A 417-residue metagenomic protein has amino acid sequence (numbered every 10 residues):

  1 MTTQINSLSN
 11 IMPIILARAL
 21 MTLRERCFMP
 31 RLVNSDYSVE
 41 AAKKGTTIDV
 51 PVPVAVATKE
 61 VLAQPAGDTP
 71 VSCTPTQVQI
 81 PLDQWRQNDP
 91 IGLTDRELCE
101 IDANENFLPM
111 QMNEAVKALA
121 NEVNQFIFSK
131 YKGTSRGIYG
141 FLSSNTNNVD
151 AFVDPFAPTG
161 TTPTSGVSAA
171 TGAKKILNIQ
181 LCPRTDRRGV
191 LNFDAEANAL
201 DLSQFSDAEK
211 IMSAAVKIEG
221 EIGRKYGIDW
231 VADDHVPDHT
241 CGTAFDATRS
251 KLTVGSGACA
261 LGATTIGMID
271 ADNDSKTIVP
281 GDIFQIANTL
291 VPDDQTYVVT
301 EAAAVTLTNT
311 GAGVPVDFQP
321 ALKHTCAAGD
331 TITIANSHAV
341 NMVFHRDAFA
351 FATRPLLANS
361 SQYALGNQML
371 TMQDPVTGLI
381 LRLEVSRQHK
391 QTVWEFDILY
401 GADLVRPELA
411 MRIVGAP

Functional and structural regions predicted by a protein language model:
M1-L82, A410: N-terminal "assembly arms/tails" that initiate or stabilize quaternary assembly in self-assembling proteins
R31-K44, V50-K59, G160-Q204: Short, low-complexity, charged/polar segments at coil/turn and helix-coil boundaries
V50, V78-N145, N178-A197, I218-D233 (+1 more regions): Long, contiguous amphipathic alpha-helices that act as assembly "spine/axial" helices in icosahedral shell and virion
D102-M110, E114-I179, A195-E196, L200 (+3 more regions): Alpha-helical scaffold segments that mediate packing/assembly in large oligomeric complexes
T164, N198-A327: Autoprocessing Asn-cyclization modules and mimics
A287-L290, S337, L399: Short, surface-exposed secondary-structure boundary micro-motifs
T308-Y363: Glycine- and charge-enriched low-complexity intrinsically disordered segments
R382-P417: Hydrophobic, glycine-enriched assembly/anchoring segments
